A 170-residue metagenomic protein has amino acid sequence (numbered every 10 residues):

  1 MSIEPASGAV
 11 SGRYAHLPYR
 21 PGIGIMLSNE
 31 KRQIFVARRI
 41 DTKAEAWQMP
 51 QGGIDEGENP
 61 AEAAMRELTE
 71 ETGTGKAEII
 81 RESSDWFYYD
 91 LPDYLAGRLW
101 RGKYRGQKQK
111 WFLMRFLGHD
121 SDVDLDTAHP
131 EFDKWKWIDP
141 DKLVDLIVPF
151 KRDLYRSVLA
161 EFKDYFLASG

Functional and structural regions predicted by a protein language model:
M1-M26, R101-G102: Acidic, metal-coordinating catalytic segment for phosphate/diphosphate chemistry, firing primarily on the Nudix
Q33-I34: Entry beta-strands of beta-propeller and related beta-repeat scaffolds
T42-E45: A conserved beta-turn-beta hairpin within the catalytic core of GNAT-like acetyltransferases that forms part
Q48-M49: A short gly/proline-enriched turn/hairpin at secondary-structure junctions
D55-P149: Unchanged
D141-G170: Charged phosphate-binding loop/patch that engages nucleotide di/tri-phosphates or the phosphate backbone of nucleic
